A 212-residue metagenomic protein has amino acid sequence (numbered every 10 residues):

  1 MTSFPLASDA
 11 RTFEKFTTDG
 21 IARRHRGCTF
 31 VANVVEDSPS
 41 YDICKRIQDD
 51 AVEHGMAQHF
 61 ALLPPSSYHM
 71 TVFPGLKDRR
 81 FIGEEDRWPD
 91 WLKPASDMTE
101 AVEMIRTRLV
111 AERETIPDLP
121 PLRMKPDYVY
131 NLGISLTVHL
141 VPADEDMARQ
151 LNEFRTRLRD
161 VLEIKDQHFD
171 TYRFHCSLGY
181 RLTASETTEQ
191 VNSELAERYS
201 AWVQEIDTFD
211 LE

Functional and structural regions predicted by a protein language model:
M1-E212: Histidine-dependent nucleotide/RNA phosphoesterase domain, centered on the 2H-phosphoesterase fold with its duplicated
